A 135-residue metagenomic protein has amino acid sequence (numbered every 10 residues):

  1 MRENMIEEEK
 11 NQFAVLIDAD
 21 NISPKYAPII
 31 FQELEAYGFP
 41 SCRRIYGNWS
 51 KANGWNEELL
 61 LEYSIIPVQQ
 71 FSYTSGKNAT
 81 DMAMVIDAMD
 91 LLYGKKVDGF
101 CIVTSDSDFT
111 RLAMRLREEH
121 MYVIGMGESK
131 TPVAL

Functional and structural regions predicted by a protein language model:
M1-Y93, M114-E118, Y122-V123, S129: Domain-level signal for Mg2+-assisted phosphodiester chemistry and nucleotide/NA-binding surfaces in nucleic-acid
D98-S105, L112, L116, M126-G127: Acidic beta-strand-to-loop metal/phosphate-binding motif
S129, V133-L135: Mixed-charge intrinsically disordered linker/loop segments at interdomain junctions
